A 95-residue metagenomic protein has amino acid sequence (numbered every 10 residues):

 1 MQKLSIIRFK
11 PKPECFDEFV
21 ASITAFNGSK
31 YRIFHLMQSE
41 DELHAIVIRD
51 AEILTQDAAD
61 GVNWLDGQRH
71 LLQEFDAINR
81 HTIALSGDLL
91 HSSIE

Functional and structural regions predicted by a protein language model:
Q2-F9, H44-I46: Active-site-flanking beta-strand signature of metal-NTP-handling nucleotidyl enzymes and homologous cyclase-like
R8-V20: Short, surface-exposed ligand-recognition loops at beta-strand->loop->(often short) alpha-helix junctions that present
P13, E42-L43, D50-T55: Short, charged/polar surface micro-motifs in flexible loops or helix N-caps
A25-F34, D50-A84: An amphipathic, aromatic/His-enriched active-site/gating alpha helix that lines ligand/cofactor pockets
H35-E40: A short beta-turn/loop motif at secondary-structure boundaries
H44, H81, H91: Histidine-centered active-site/metal-ligand motif
A84-E95: Acidic/histidine-enriched, glycine/proline-rich intrinsically disordered or flexible terminal extensions
